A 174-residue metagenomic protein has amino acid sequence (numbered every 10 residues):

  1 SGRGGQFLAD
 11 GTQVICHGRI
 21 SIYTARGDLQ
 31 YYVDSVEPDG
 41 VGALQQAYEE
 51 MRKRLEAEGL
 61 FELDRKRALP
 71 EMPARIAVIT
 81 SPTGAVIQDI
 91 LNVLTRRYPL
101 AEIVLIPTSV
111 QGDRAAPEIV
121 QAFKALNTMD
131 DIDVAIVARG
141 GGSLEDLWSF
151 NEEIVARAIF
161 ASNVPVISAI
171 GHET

Functional and structural regions predicted by a protein language model:
S1-H17: Short nucleic-acid-contacting surface segments enriched for D/E, G, S/T with interspersed K/R
S1-R3, R54, E173-T174: Short, intrinsically disordered, charge-balanced linker/junction segments flanking boundaries in proteins
G4, M51, R65-A68, S143-D146 (+1 more regions): Glycine-rich, flexible loop/turn motifs
Q6-L8, S21, R67-P70, I136 (+2 more regions): Replace "in large, NTP-powered and nucleic-acid-processing enzymes" with "in large, NTP-powered factors and other
I15-I106: Short, glycine/charged-enriched hinge/interface segments at domain edges or termini
P73-T174: Short glycine/threonine-rich loop/turn motifs
